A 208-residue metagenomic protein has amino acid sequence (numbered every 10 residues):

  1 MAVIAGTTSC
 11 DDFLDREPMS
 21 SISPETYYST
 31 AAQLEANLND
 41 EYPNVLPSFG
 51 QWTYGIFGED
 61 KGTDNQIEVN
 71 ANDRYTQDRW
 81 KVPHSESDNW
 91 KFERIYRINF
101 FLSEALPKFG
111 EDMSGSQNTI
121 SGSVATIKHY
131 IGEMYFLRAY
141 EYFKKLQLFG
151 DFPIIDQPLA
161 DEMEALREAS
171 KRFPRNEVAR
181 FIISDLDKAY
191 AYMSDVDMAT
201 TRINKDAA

Functional and structural regions predicted by a protein language model:
I4-T7, Y142: Bacterial Sec-type N-terminal signal peptides, specifically the leucine/valine-rich hydrophobic h-region
C10-G58: Membrane-proximal, proline-rich intrinsically disordered regions
D12, F49-G50, L146-D156: Proline-centered turn/helix-capping motifs that create local helix->coil transitions or kinks
E35, P43, P47, I67-F149 (+2 more regions): Conserved, well-structured interaction surfaces
W52-I67, P153, R202: Short, solvent-exposed turn/loop segments enriched in Gly/Ser/Thr/Pro and often Arg
A160-S170: Substrate-binding clefts and substrate-entry loops adjacent to catalytic sites of polymer-processing enzymes acting on
